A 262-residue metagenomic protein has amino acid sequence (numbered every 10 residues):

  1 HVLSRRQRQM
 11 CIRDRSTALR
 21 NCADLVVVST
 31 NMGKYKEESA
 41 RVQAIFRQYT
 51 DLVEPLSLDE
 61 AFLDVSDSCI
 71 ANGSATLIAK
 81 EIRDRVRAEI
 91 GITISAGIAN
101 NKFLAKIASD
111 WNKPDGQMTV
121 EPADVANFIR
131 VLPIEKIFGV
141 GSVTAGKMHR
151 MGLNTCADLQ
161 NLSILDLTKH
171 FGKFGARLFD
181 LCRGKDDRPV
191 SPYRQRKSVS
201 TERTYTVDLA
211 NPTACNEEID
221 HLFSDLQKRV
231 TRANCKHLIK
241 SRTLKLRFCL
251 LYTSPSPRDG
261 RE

Functional and structural regions predicted by a protein language model:
H1-R8, I12, Y252-E262: Single conserved hydrophobic/aromatic residue that forms the stacking wall/gate of nucleotide- or nucleobase-binding
R5-Q9, R13-H170, F174-D180, V190 (+1 more regions): Gly/Gly-Pro- and Ser/Thr-rich, intrinsically disordered tail segments characteristic of DNA damage-repair and tolerance
K136, T144, H149-S254: DNA-contacting surface of Y-family translesion DNA polymerases
